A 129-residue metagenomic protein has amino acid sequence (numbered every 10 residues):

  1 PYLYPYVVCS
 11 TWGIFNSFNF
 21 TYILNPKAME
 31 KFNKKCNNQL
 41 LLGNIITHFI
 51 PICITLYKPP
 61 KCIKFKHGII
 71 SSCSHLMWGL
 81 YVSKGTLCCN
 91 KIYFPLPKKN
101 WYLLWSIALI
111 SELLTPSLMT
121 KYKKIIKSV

Functional and structural regions predicted by a protein language model:
P1-W12, P60-S72: Interfacial segments of alpha-helical transmembrane regions
Y2-L3, E30-N44, F94-W101: Non-cytosolic membrane-interface motifs at loop->transmembrane helix junctions
T11-T21, S72-K84: Aromatic-anchored segments of alpha-helical transmembrane domains
F20-N33, P60, S83-K91: Juxtamembrane "helix-exit" motif on the non-cytosolic side of transmembrane helices
N25, L56-I63, S117-K123: Structural signal for the C-terminal ends of transmembrane alpha-helices and the immediately following loop
Q39-C53, S106: Membrane-interface loop-to-helix entry segments
I69-I70, T86-K123: Membrane-interface transmembrane-helix boundary segments in multi-pass integral membrane proteins
K123-V129: Short, charged juxtamembrane terminal tails flanking transmembrane helices
